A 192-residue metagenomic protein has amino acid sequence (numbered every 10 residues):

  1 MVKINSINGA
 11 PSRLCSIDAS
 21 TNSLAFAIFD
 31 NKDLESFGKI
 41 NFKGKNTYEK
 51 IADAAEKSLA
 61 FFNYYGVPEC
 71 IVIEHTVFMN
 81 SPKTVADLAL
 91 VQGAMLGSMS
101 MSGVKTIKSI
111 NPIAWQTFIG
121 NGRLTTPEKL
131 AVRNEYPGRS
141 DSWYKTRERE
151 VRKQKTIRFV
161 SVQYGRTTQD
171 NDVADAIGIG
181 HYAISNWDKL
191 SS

Functional and structural regions predicted by a protein language model:
M1-S192: Phosphate- and other anionic-substrate recognition elements at nucleic-acid/protein interfaces
